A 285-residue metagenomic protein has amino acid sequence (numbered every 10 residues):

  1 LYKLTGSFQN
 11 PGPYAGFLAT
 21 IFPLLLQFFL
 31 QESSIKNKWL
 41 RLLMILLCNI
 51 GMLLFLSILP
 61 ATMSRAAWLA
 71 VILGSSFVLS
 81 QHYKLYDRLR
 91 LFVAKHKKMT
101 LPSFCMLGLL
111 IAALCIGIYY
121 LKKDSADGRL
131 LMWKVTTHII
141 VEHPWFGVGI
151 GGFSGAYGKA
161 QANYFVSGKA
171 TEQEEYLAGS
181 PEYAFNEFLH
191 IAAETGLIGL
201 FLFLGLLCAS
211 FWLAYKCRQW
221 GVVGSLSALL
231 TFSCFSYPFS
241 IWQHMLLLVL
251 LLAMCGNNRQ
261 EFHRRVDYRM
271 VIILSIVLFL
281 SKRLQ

Functional and structural regions predicted by a protein language model:
L1-T5, I150-A193: Interfacial juxtamembrane loops and adjacent helix segments that form the catalytic/substrate-binding surfaces
L1-Y2, G6-Y119, A193, L197-V222 (+2 more regions): Alpha-helical transmembrane segments of multi-pass inner-membrane proteins
Y2-L4, L110-A113, Y120-D124, T137-E142 (+1 more regions): Transmembrane-lumen/periplasm boundary regions of multi-pass, lipid-linked membrane glycan transferases
E32, K216-C217, L251-L284: A juxtamembrane structural motif centered on a specific transmembrane helix
L59-T62, F146, G155-G168, T231-W242 (+1 more regions): Membrane-interface helix-loop junctions at the exits of transmembrane helices
C115-L131, M270-Q285: Hydrophobic alpha-helical transmembrane segments in integral membrane proteins
I118-Y157: Aromatic-rich transmembrane-lumenal/periplasmic boundary elements in polytopic membrane proteins
F153, V223-L229, V271-L274: Central hydrophobic cores of alpha-helical transmembrane segments in multi-pass integral membrane proteins
